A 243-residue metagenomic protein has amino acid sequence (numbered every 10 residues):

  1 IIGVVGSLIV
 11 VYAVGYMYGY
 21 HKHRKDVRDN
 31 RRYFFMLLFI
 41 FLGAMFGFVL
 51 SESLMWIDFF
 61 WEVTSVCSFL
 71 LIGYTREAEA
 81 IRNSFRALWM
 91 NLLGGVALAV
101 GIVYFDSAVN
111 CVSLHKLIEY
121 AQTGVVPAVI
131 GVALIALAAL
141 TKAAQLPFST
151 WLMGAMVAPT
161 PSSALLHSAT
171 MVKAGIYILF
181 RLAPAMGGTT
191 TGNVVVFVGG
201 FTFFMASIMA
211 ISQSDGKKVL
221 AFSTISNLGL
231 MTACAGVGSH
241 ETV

Functional and structural regions predicted by a protein language model:
I1-V243: ...captures the hydrophobic TM-helix bundle architecture rather than a specific catalytic motif, and can also fire on
